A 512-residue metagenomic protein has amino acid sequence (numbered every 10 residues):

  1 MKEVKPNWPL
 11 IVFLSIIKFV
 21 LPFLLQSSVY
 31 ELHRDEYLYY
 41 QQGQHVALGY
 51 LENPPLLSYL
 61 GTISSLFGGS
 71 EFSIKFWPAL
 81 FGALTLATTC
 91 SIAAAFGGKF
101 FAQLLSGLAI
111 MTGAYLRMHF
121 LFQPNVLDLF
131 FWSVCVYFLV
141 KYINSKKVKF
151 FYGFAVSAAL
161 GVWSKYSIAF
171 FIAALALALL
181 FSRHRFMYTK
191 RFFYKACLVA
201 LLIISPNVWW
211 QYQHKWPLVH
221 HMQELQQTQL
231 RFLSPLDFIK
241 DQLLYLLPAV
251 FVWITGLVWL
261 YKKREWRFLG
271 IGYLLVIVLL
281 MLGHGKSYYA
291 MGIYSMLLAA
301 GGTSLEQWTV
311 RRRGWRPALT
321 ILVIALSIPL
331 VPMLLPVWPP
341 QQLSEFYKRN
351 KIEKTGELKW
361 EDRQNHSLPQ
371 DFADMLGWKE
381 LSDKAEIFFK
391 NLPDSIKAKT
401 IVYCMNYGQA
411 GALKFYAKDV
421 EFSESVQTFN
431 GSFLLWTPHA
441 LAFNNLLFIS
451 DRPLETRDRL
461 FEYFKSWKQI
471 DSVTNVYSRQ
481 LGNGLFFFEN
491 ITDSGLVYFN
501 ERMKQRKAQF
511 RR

Functional and structural regions predicted by a protein language model:
W8, V12, L86-M111, F130: Transmembrane-helix signature of polytopic, membrane-embedded enzymes that assemble or transfer cell-envelope glycans
L14-S15, L105-G113, A158, V162 (+1 more regions): Short helix- or helix-capping micro-motifs that position conserved polar/aromatic residues at function-defining sites
S28, L160, A169-W266, L280-G283 (+1 more regions): Transmembrane-lumen/periplasm boundary regions of multi-pass, lipid-linked membrane glycan transferases
Q41, T88, L127-N144, F150-A158: Specific aromatic-rich, kink-prone transmembrane helix
H45, F138, F150-K165, A200 (+1 more regions): Membrane-interface alpha helices of multi-pass inner-membrane proteins
F76-G97, V134, F138: Transmembrane-helix motifs of polytopic, lipid-linked glycan transferases
A94-F100, C135-F150, L257-E265: Membrane-interface transmembrane helices that cradle and orient dolichyl/undecaprenyl
A114, F120-D128: Short acidic/glycine- and proline-prone juxtamembrane loop motifs at membrane-interface regions of multi-pass membrane
